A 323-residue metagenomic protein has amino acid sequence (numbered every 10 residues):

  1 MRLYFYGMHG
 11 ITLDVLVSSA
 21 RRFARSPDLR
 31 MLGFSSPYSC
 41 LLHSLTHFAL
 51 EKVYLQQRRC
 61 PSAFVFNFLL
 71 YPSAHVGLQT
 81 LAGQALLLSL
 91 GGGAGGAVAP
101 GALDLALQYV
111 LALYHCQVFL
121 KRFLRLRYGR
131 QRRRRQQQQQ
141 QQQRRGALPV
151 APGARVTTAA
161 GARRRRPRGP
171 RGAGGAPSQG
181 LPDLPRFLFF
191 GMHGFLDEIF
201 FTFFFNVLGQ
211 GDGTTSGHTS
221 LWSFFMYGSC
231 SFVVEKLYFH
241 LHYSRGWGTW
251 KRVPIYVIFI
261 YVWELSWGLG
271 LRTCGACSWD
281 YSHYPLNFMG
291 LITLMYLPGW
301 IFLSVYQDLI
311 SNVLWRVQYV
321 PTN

Functional and structural regions predicted by a protein language model:
M1-N323: Aromatic-rich, lipid-facing transmembrane alpha helices and their immediate juxtamembrane interface loops in integral
